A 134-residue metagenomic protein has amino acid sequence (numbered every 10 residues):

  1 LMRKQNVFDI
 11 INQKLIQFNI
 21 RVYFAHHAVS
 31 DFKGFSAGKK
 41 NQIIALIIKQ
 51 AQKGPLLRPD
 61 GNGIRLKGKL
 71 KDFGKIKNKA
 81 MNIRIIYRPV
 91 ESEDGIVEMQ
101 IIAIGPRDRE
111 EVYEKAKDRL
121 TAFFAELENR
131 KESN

Functional and structural regions predicted by a protein language model:
L1-I48, E128-N134: Arg/Lys-rich, positively charged N-terminal/basic patches that mediate binding to nucleic acids
L1-N12, K77-N134: Enriched for short, Lys/Arg-rich terminal
F18-N19, D60, I96-E98: A structure-centric signal for secondary-structure junctions around beta-strands
S36-K39, I47, A51, P55 (+2 more regions): Generic secondary-structure microfeatures
K49-N78: A short, surface-exposed loop/turn module that caps and links secondary-structure elements
